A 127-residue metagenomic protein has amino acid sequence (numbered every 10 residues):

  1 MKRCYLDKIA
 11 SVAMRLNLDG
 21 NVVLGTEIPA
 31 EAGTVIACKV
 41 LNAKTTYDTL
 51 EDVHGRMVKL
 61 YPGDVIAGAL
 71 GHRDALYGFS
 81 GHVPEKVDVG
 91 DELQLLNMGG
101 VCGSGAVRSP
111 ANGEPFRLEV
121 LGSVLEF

Functional and structural regions predicted by a protein language model:
M1-S104: N-terminal accessory targeting/assembly segments
V87-F127: Charged, amphipathic alpha-helical linker segments immediately N-terminal to NTP-binding catalytic cores
